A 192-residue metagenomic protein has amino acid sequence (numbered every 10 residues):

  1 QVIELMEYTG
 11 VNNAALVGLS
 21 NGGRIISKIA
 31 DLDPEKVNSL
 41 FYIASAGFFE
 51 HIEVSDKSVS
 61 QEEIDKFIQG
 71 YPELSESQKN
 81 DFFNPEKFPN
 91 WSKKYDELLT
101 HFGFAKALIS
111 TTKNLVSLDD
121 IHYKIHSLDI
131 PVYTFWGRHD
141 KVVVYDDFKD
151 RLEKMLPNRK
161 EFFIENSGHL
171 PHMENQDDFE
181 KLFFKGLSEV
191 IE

Functional and structural regions predicted by a protein language model:
Q1-A14: Conserved acidic catalytic loop of the alpha/beta-hydrolase fold
A14, G18-G23: Conserved alpha/beta-hydrolase "nucleophile elbow" surrounding the catalytic nucleophile
R24-L32, N38-G70: Flexible "cap/lid" loop of the alpha/beta hydrolase fold
H51-K57, I68-S127: Conserved alpha/beta-hydrolase catalytic His-Asp/Glu region
I121-H122, I130, V144-E153: Short alpha-helix in the alpha/beta-hydrolase fold that links the catalytic acid
L128, T134-W136, D140: Short beta-strand/loop motif that positions the catalytic acidic residue of the alpha/beta-hydrolase fold
R138-K141, N166-G168: Acidic beta-to-alpha connecting loop that harbors the catalytic carboxylate
N158-E192: Catalytic active-site module of serine/aspartate enzymes centered on a nucleophile-bearing elbow/loop
